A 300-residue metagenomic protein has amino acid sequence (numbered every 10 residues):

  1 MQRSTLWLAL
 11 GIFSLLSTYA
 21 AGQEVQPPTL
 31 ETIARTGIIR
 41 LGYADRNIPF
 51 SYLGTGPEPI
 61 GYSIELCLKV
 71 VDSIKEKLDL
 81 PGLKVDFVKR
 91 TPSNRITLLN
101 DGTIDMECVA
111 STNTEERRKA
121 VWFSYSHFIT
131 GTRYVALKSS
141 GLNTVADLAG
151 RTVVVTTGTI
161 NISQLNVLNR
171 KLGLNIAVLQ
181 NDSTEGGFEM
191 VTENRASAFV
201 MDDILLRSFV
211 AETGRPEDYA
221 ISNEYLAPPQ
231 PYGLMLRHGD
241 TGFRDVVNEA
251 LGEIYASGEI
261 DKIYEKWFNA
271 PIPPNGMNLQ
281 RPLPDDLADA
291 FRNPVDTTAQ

Functional and structural regions predicted by a protein language model:
W7-S17: Bacterial N-terminal signal peptides
Q23-L30, G61-S73, S139-L142, A146 (+3 more regions): Extended ligand-binding regions for polar small-molecule ligands
E24-E107, S257: Extracytoplasmic small-molecule ligand-binding "clamshell" domains of the periplasmic binding protein/Venus flytrap
R40-P49, P59-E76, T112, T130-E185 (+1 more regions): Bilobed "Venus flytrap"/periplasmic-binding protein-like clamshell domains and structurally analogous long
D45, H127-S139, D203, A211-L251 (+2 more regions): Periplasmic-binding protein-like
L68, D79-D147, E224, L287-A299: Acidic, polar ligand-binding/catalytic clefts
L78-T91, L174-S183, M190: Short beta-strand-to-loop elements that line the ligand-binding cleft of bilobed periplasmic-binding protein-like
N94, C108-A120, Q164-K171, E189-P228 (+1 more regions): A ligand-binding cleft/hinge motif common to bilobed small-molecule-binding domains
